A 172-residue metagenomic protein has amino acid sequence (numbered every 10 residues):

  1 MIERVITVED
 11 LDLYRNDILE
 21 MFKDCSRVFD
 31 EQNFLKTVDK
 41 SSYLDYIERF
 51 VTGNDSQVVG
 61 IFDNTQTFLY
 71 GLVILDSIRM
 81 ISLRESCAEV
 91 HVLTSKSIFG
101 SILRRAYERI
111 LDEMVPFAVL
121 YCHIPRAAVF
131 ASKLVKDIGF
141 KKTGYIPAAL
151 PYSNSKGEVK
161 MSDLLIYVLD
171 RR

Functional and structural regions predicted by a protein language model:
M1-D17: Conserved N-terminal entry element of GNAT/NAT acetyltransferase domains
K23-Y46: Conserved GNAT-fold acetyl-CoA-binding loop/helix
D45-E85, K96: Acetyl-CoA-dependent GNAT
L69-G71, G144-P147: A structural microfeature
E89-L103: A short, internal acetyl-CoA/4′-phosphopantetheine-binding micro-motif in the GNAT/acyltransferase core
R105-V119: Conserved acyl-CoA
L120-K136, F140-K141, A149: Conserved beta-strand-loop-alpha-helix junction that forms the acyl-donor binding cleft
A148-R172: C-terminal "cap" of GNAT-fold acetyltransferases
